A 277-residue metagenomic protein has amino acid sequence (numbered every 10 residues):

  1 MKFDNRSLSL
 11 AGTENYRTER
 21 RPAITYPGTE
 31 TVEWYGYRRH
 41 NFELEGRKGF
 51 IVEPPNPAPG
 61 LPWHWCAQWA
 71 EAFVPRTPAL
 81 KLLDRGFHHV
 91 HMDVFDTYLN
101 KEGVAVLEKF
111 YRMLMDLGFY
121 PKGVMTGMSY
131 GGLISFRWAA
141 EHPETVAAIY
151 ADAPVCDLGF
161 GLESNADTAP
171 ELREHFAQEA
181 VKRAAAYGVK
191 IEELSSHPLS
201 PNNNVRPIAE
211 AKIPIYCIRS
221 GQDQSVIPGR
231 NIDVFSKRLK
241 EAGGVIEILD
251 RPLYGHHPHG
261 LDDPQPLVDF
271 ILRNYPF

Functional and structural regions predicted by a protein language model:
N5-P59: N-terminal cap/lid segment of alpha/beta-hydrolase-fold proteins
F73-V90: Short amphipathic alpha-helix adjacent to the substrate-entry channel of hydrolases
Y98-G118, R137: Alpha/beta-hydrolase active-site loop
G118-S129: Alpha/beta-hydrolase fold nucleophile elbow
G127-R137: Glycine-rich nucleophile elbow surrounding the catalytic serine of serine-hydrolase chemistry
R137-I191: Hydrolase active-site cap/lid region
P170-D233, K237-K240: The feature captures the conserved acid-bearing segment of alpha/beta-hydrolase catalytic domains
S225, R230-F277: C-terminal catalytic histidine-bearing segment of alpha/beta-hydrolase fold enzymes
